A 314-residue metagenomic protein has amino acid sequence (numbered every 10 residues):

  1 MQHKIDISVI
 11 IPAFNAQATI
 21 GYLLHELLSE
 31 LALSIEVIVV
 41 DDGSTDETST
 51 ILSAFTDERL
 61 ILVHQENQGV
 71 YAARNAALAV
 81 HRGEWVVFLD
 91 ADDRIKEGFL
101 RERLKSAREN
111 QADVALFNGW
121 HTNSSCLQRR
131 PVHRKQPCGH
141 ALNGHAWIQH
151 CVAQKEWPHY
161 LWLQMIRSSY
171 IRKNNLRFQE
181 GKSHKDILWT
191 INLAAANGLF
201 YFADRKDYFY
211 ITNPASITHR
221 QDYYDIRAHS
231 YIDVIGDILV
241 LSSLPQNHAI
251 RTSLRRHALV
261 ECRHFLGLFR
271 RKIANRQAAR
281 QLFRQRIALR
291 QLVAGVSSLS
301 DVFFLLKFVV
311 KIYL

Functional and structural regions predicted by a protein language model:
M1, R270-L314: Membrane-interface aromatic/basic loop that binds lipid-linked glycans or pyrophosphate carriers, typified by
I5-S8, E36, L188: Cell-envelope/extracellular polymer assembly enzymes that use nucleotide-activated donors
I11, S34-G43, I61-E66, A91: Short beta-strand/loop segment that forms part of the nucleotide-sugar
N15-S29: Short, well-formed alpha-helical segments that are part of the catalytic scaffolds of diverse glycosyltransferases
E26, D41-T50: A conserved acidic beta->alpha catalytic loop
Q65-H81: Glycine-rich, basic loop-to-helix element that forms the pyrophosphate-binding segment of sugar-nucleotide handling
V70, A91-A203, Y210-I226: Donor-binding/catalytic cores of nucleotide-activated saccharide and glycerol-phosphate transferases/polymerases
V86: Short aromatic/hydrophobic "clamp" motif used to bind/position activated sugar donors
